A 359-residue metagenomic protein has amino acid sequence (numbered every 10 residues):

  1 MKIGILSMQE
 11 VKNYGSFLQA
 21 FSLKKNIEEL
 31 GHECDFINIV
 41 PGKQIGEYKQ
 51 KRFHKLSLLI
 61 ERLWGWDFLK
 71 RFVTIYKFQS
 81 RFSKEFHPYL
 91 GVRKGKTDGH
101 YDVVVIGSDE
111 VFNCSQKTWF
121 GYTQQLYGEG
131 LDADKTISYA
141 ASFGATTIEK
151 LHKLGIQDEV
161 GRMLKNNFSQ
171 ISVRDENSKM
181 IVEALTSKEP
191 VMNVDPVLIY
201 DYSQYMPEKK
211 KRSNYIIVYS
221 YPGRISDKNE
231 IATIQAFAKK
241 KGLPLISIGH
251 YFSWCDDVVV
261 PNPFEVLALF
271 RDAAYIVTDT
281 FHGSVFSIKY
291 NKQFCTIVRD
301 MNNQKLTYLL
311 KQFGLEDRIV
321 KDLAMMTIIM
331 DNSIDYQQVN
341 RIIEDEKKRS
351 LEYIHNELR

Functional and structural regions predicted by a protein language model:
M1-R359: Active-site anion-handling motifs in enzyme catalytic cores
